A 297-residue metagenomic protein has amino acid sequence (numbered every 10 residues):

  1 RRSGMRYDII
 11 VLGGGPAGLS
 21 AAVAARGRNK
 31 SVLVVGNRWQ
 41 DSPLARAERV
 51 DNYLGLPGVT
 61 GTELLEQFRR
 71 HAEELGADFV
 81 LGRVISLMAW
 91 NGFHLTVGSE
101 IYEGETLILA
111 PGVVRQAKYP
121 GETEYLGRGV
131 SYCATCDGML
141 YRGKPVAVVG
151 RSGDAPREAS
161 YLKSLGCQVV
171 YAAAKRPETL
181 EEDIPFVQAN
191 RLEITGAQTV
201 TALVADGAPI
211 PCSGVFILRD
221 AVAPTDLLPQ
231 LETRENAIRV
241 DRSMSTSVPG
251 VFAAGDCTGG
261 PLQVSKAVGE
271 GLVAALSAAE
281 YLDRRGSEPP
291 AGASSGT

Functional and structural regions predicted by a protein language model:
R1-G4: Short, Lys/Arg-enriched N-terminal segments with co-localized hydrophobic residues within the first ~10-30 amino acids
Y7-E63, K144-E178: Beta1-alpha1 glycine-rich phosphate/pyrophosphate-binding loop at the start of Rossmann-like nucleotide-binding domains
A22-V23, P156-Y161, G166, A254-G292: A conserved FAD-binding loop/helix module that cradles the flavin
A25, L44-R46, K118-T123, M139-Y141 (+2 more regions): Short loop/helix-cap segments at secondary-structure boundaries that form the rim of catalytic
E66, A72-T96, Y102-G104, S164-R242 (+1 more regions): A Rossmann-like FAD-binding core segment of flavoenzymes
L75, F79-G143: Glycine/small-residue-rich loop that forms an oxyanion/phosphate-binding "nest" at active or ligand-binding sites
K118, E124-L140, L218-S265, V273-L276 (+1 more regions): FAD-site-proximal beta/loop scaffold in flavoenzymes
